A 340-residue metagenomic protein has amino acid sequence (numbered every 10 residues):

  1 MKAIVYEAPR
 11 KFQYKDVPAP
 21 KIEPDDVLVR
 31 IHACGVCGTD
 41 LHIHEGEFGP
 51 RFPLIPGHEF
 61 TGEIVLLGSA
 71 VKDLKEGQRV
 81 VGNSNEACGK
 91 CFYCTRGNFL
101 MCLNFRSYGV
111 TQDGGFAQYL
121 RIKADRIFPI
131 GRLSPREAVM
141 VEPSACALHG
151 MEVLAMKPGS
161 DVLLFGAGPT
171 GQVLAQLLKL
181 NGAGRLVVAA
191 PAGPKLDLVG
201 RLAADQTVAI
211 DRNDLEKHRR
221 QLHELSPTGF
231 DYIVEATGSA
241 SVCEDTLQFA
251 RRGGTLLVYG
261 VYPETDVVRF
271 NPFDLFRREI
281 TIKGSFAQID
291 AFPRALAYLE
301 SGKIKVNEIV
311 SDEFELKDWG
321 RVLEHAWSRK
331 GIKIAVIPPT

Functional and structural regions predicted by a protein language model:
A3-K21, V36-L66, V81-G82, F99-D113: N-terminal glycine-rich cofactor-binding segment
P20-C34, E47-F92, R126, G131-L133: Glycine-rich beta-strand-centered segment in the early N-terminal region that forms part of a ligand/cofactor-binding
R79, D161, G254-T255, T281: Short glycine-centered segments of the SAM/dcSAM-binding site in methyltransferase folds
C88-F165: NAD(P)H dinucleotide-binding glycine-rich loop of Rossmann-like/cofactor-binding domains, especially the beta1-alpha1
R132-R212: Mid-domain Rossmann-like dinucleotide-binding core that forms the NAD(H)/NADP(H) cofactor-binding site
L154, D197, R201-E279: Glycine-rich cofactor phosphate-binding loops and adjacent beta1-alpha1 units of small-molecule cofactor enzyme domains
P191-A192, Y262, Q288: Residues in the short beta-alpha loop(s) of Rossmann-like NAD(P)-binding domains
E244-Q248, I289-T340: C-terminal hydrophobic helical "lid"/dimerization subdomain of Rossmann-like NAD(P)H-dependent oxidoreductases
